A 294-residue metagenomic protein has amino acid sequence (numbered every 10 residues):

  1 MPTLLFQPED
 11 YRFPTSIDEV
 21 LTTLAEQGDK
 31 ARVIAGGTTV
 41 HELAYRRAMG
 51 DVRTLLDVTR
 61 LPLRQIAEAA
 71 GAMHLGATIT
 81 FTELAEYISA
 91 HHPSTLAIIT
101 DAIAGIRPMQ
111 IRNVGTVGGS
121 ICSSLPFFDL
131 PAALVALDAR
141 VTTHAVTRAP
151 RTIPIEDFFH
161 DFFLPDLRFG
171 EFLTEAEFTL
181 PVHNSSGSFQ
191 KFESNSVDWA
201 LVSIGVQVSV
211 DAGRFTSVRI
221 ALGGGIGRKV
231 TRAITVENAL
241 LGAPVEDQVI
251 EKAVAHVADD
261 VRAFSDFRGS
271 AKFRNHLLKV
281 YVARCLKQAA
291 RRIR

Functional and structural regions predicted by a protein language model:
M1-R294: C-terminal structural segment of proteins
